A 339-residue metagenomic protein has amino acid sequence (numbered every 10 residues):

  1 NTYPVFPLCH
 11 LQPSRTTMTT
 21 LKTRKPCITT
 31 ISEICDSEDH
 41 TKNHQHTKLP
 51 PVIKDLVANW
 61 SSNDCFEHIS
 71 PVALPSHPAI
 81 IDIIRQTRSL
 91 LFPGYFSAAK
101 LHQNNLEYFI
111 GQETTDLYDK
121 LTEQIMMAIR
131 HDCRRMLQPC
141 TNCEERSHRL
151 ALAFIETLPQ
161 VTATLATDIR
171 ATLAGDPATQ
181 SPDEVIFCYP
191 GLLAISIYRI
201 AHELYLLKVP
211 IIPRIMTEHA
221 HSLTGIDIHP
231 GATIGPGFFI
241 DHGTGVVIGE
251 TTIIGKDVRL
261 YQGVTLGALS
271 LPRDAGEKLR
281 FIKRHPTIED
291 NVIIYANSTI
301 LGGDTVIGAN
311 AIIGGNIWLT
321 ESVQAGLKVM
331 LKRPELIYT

Functional and structural regions predicted by a protein language model:
V5-L11, M18-I215: Terminal amphipathic alpha-helical/low-complexity segments used for targeting or macromolecular assembly
L11-S14, G326: Amphipathic alpha-helical interaction segments
H221-I337: Structural signal for interior beta-strand "rungs" in well-ordered beta-sheet cores of soluble enzyme domains
